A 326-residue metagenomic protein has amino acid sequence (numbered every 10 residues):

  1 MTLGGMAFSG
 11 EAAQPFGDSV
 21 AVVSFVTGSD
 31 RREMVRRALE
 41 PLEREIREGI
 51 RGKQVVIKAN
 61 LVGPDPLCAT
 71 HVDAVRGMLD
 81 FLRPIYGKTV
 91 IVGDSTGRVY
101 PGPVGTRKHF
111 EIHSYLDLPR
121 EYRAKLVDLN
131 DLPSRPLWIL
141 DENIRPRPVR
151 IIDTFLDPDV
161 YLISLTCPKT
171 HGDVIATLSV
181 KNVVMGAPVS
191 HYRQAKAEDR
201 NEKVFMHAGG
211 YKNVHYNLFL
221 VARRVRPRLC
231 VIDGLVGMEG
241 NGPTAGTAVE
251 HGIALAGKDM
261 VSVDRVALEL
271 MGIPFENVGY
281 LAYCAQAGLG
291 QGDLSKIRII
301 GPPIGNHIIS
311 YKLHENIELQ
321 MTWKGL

Functional and structural regions predicted by a protein language model:
M1-L326: N-terminal and secondary-structure boundary signal
